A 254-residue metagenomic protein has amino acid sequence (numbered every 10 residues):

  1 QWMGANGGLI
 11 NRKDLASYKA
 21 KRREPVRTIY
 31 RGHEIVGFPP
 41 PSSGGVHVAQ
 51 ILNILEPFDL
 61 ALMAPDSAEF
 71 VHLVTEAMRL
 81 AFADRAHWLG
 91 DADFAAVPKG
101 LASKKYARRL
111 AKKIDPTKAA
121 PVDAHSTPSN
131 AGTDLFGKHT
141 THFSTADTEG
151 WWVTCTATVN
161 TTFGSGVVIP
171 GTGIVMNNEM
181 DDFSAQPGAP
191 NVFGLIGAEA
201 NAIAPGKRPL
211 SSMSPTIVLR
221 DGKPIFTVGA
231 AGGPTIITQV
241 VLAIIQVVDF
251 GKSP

Functional and structural regions predicted by a protein language model:
Q1, N53, A230-K252: Alpha-helical support elements that line or immediately flank enzyme active sites and cofactor-binding pockets
Q1-P39, L60: Long, well-ordered, tryptophan-enriched scaffold segments
G8, P57-V159, G171-T172, E179 (+1 more regions): Internal maturation/activation junctions in enzymes
L9-N11, W151-R220, F226, I237 (+1 more regions): Active-site rim segments in enzyme catalytic domains, especially the processed small/beta chain of N-terminal
R22, G137-T140, T162, S211-M213: Short, small/polar residue-rich loop motifs at catalytic or cofactor-binding pockets
E34-P40, H47-I51, F143, W152-T156 (+1 more regions): Short, well-ordered beta-strand elements
P41-S42, A131-F136, N201-L210: Short Gly/Pro-enriched turn/cap motifs at secondary-structure boundaries
